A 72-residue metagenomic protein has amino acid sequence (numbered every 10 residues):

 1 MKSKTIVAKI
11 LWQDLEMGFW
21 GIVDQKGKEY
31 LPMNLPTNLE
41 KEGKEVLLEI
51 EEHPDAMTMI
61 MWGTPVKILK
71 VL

Functional and structural regions predicted by a protein language model:
M1-E16, L72: Structural detector for short beta-strands of small beta-barrel domains
L11, L39, L47: Basic/aromatic-rich interaction segments and small domains that mediate binding to polyanionic partners
M17-F19, E45: Exposed beta-strand and adjacent loop surfaces of beta-rich binding modules that mediate intermolecular recognition
W20-Q25: Short, acidic/hydrophobic/Gly-rich beta-strand patch recurrent on exposed beta strands that often constitutes part
G27-L39: Beta-strand/loop nucleic-acid-binding surfaces
G43-M57: Flexible glycine-rich surface loops and low-complexity tracts that mediate binding to linear polymers
P54-L72: OB-fold/S1-family single-stranded nucleic acid-binding modules
